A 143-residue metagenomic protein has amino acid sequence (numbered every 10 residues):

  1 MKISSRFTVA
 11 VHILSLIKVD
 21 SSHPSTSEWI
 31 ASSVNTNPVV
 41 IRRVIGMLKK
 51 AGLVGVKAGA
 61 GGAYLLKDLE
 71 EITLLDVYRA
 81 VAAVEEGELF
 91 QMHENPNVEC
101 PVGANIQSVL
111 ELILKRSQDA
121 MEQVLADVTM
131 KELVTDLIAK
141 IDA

Functional and structural regions predicted by a protein language model:
M1-I13: Short alpha-helical segments that sit at the start of domains
K18-S22, K67-D68: Short helix-capping/hinge SLiMs at alpha-helix to coil transitions
S25-N35: A short alpha-helical element within helix-turn-helix/winged-helix DNA-binding domains across DNA-binding proteins
I45-A51: Basic amphipathic alpha-helical segments that dock to polyanions
A51-A60, Y64-L66: Beta-hairpin "wing" of winged helix-turn-helix
L69-N95: Conserved segment of winged-helix/HTH DNA-binding domains
Q91-A143: C-terminal regulatory/oligomerization modules of transcriptional regulators
